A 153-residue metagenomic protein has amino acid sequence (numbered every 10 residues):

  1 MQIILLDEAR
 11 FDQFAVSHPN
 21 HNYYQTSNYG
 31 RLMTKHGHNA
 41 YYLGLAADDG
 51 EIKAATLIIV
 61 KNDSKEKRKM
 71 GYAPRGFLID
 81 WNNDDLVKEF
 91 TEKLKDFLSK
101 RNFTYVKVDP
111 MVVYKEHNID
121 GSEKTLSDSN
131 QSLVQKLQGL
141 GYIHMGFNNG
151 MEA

Functional and structural regions predicted by a protein language model:
M1-L6, S129-A153: Acyltransferase donor/substrate-recognition loop-hinge adjacent to the catalytic core
M1-N28: Short amphipathic alpha-helix that is part of the acyltransferase structural core
N20-Y24, T104, I143: A general structural signal for well-ordered secondary-structure junctions
R31-E123, G146-E152: Conserved donor-binding loop and adjoining core beta-sheet/short helix segment in diverse acyl/aminoacyl transferases
